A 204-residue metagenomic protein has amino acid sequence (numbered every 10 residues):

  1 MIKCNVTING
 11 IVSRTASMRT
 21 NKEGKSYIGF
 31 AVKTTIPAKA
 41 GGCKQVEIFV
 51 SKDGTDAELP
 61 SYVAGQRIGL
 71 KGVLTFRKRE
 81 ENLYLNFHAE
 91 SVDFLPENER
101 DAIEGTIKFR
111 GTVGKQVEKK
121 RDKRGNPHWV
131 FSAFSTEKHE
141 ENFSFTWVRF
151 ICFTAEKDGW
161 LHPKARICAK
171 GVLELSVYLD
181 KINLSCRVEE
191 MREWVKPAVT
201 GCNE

Functional and structural regions predicted by a protein language model:
M1-E204: Single-stranded nucleic acid-binding surfaces, predominantly the OB-fold ssDNA-binding core
